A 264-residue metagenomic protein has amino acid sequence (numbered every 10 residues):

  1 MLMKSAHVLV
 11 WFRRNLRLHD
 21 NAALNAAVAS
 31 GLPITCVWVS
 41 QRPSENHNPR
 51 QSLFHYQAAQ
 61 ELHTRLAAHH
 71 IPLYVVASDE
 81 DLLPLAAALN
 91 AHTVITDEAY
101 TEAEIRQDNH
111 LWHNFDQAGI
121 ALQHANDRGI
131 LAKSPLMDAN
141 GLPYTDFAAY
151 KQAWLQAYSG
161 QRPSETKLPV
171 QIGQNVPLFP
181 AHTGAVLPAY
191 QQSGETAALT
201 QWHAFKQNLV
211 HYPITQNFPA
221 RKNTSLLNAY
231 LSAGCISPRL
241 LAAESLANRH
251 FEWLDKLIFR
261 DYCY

Functional and structural regions predicted by a protein language model:
M1-R162, R249: Trp/Phe/Arg-rich N-terminal binding region typifying the photolyase-homology
I120, G141-Y264: Glycine/tryptophan-enriched, flexible segments
